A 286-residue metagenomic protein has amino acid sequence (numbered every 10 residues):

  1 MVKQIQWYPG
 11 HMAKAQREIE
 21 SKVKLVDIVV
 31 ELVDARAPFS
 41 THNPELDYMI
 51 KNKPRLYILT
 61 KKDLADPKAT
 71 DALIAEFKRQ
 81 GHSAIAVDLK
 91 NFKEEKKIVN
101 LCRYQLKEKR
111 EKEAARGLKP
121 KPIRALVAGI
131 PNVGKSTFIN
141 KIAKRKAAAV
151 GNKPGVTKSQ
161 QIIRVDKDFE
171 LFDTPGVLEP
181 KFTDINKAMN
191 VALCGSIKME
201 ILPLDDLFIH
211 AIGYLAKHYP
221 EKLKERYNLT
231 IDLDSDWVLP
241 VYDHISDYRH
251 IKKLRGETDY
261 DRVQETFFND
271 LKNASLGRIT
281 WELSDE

Functional and structural regions predicted by a protein language model:
M1-I28, R36-E45, M49-R55, K62 (+3 more regions): Helix-rich effector regions associated with P-loop NTPase G domains
E31, Y57-L59, V127: Structural beta-sheet core signal
D63-A128, A147, T258: Canonical P-loop GTPase G-domain recognition
E94, G134, E170: Short phosphate-engaging motifs
K97, L101, T137, H210 (+1 more regions): Alpha-helical scaffold segments in soluble metabolic enzymes
K109-E113, K146-N152, Y219-L223: Short, structured loop/turn "capping" segments at alpha-beta junctions
L118-P120, K141-I142, I163-R164: Solvent-exposed alpha-helices and their adjacent loops that cap or buttress functional pockets in soluble metabolic
R124-K144, A148, T174: Glycine-rich phosphate-binding P-loop
